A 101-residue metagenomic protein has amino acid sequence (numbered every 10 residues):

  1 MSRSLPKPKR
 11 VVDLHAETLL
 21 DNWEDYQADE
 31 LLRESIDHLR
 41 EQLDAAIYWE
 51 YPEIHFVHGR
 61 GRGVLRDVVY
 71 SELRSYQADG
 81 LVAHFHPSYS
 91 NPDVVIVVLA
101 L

Functional and structural regions predicted by a protein language model:
M1-L101: Long, charged, low-complexity intrinsically disordered regions
